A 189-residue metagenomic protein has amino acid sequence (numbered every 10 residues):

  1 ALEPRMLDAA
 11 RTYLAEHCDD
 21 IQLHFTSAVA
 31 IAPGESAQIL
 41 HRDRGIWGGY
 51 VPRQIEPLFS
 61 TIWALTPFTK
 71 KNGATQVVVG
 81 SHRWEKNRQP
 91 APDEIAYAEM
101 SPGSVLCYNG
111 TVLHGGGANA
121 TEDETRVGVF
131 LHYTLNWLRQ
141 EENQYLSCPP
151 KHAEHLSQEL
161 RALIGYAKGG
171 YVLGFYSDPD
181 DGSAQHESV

Functional and structural regions predicted by a protein language model:
A1-S27, G48-E56: Signature of the catalytic double-stranded beta-helix
A9, H24, T61-A64, G115: Short, hydrophobic/aromatic alpha-helical segments in well-folded domains
L23-V29, T75-V78: Short, surface-exposed recognition loops or helix-turn segments adjacent to catalytic cores
F25-A28, T61-W63, V129-Y133: A structural signal for short, well-ordered beta-strand segments
V29, P67-F68, T111-V112: Short Ser/Thr-interspersed hydrophobic loop/turn segments at strand-loop and sheet-helix junctions that line or gate
V29-A32, D123: A short beta-turn/loop motif at secondary-structure boundaries
G34-M100, V127, L138-C148: Catalytic core of non-heme Fe(II) oxygenases with the double-stranded beta-helix
W84-C107, T111-V112, G117-V189: Conserved double-stranded beta-helix
